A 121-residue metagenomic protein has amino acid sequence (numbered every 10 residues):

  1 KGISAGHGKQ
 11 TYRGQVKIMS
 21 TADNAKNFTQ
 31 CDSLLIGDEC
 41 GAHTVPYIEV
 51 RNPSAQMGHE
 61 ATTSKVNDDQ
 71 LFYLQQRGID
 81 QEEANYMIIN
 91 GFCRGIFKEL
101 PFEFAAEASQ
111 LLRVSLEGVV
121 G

Functional and structural regions predicted by a protein language model:
K1-G121: Active-site gating/interface segments in enzymes
